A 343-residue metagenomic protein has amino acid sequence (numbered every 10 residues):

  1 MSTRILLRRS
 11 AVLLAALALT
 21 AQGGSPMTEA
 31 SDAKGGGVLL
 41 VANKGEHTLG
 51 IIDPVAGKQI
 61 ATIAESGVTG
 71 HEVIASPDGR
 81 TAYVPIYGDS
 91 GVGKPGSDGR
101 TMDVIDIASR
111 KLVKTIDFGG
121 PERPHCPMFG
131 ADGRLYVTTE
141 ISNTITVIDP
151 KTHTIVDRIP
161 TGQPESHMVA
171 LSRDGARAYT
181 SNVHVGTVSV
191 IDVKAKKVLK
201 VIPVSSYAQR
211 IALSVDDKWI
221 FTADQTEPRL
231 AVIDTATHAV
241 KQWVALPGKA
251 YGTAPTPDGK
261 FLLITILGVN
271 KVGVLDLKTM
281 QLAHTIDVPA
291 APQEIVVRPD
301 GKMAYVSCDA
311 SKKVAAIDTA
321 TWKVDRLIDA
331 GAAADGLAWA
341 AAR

Functional and structural regions predicted by a protein language model:
S2-V12: Bacterial N-terminal signal peptides that target proteins for export
A16-R343: Predominantly soluble domains enriched in secretory-pathway, periplasmic, or organellar proteins
